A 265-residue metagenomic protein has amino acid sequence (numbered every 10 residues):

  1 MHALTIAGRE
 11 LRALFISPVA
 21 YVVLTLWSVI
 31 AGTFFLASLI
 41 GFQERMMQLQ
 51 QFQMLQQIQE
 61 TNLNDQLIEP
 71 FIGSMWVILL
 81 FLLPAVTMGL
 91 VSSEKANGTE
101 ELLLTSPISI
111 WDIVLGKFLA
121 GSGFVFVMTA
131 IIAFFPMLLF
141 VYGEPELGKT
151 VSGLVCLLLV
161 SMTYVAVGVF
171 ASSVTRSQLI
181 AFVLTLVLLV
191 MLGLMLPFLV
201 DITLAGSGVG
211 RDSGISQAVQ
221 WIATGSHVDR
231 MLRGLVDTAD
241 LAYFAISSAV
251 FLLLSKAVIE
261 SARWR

Functional and structural regions predicted by a protein language model:
M1-L24: Aromatic- and glycine-rich beta-strand/loop motifs that create alpha-glucan
P18-M46, V77-L82, L188-G193: Hydrophobic alpha-helical transmembrane segments of multi-pass membrane transport/permease proteins
V19-V22, L158-V190, L196-G206: A structural motif at transmembrane helix-loop-helix junctions in multipass membrane proteins
G32-L36, Q59-G73, L115-I180: Secretory targeting signals
S38-D65, L184-V258, R263-R265: Terminal transmembrane helical anchor/hairpin motif
L67-S93, M128: Long, hydrophobic alpha-helical segments
P84-L104, F118: Transmembrane helix boundary and interhelical loop/hinge segments in multi-pass membrane proteins
